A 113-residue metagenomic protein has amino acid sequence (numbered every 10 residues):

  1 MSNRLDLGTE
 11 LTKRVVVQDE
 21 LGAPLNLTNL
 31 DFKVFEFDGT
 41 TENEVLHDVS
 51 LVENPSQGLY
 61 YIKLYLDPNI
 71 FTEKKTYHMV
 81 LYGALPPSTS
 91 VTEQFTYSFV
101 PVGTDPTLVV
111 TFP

Functional and structural regions predicted by a protein language model:
M1-P113: Contiguous segments within soluble domain cores/interaction surfaces
